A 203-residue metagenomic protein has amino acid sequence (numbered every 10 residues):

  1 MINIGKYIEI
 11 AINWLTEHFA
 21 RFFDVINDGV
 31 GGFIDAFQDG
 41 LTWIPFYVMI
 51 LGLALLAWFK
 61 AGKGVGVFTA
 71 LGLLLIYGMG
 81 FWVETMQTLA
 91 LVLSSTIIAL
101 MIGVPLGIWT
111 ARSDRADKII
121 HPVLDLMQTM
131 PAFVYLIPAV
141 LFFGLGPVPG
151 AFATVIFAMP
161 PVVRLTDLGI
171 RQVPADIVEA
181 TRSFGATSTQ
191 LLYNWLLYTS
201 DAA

Functional and structural regions predicted by a protein language model:
M1-A90, I97: N-terminal, non-cleaved signal-anchor transmembrane helix
L53-F59, I76-V83, S95-L124: Transmembrane-helix boundary motif in ABC transporter permease subunits
G78-L89, V104, V163-I170: Juxtamembrane membrane-interface segments at transmembrane alpha-helix termini
T85, L89, I119-L126, T166 (+2 more regions): Hydrophobic alpha-helical elements at and bordering transmembrane segments of multi-pass membrane proteins
L91-S94, A99-I102, I108-A111, D125-A158: Generic hydrophobic transmembrane alpha-helix motif, especially the helices
D167, R171-R182, Q190, N194: Intracellular coupling helices
Y198-A203: Conserved small/polar residues in nucleotide/adenosyl-binding loops
